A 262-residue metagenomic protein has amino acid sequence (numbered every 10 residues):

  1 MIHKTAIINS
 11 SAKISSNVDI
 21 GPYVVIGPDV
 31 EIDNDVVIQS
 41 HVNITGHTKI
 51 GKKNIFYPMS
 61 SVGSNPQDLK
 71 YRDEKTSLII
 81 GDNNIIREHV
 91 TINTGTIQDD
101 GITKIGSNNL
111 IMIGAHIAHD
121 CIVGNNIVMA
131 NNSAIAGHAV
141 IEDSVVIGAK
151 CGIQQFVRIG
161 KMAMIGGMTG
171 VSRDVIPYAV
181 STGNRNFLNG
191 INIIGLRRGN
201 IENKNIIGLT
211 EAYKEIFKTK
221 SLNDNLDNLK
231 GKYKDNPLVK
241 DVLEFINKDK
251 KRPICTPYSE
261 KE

Functional and structural regions predicted by a protein language model:
M1-F187: Structural signal for interior beta-strand "rungs" in well-ordered beta-sheet cores of soluble enzyme domains
M1-T5, S10-S11, S16-N17, K53 (+6 more regions): Terminal amphipathic alpha-helical/low-complexity segments used for targeting or macromolecular assembly
